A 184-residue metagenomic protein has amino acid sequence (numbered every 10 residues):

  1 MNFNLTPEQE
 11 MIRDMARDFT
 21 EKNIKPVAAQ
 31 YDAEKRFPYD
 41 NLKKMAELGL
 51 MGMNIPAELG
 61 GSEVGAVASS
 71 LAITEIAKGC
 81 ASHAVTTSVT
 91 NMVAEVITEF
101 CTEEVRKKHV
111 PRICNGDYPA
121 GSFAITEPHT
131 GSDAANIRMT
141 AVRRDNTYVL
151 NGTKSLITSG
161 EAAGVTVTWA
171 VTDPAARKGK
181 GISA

Functional and structural regions predicted by a protein language model:
M1-E8: Intrinsic disorder at enzyme termini
K25-E34: C-terminal helix-coil-helix/basic helical segment that borders enzyme active sites and/or dimer interfaces and provides
E47-Y118, S159-V165: Internal helix-loop-helix
P119-I125: Short Pro/Gly-enriched beta-strand edge/turn motifs at strand-loop
G131-D133, Y148: Hydrophobic, small-residue-rich alpha-helical packing segments that form membrane-like cores
M139-V142: A structural signal for short hydrophobic beta-strand segments in well-ordered beta-sheet cores
T147, N151-A184: A short core secondary-structure module
